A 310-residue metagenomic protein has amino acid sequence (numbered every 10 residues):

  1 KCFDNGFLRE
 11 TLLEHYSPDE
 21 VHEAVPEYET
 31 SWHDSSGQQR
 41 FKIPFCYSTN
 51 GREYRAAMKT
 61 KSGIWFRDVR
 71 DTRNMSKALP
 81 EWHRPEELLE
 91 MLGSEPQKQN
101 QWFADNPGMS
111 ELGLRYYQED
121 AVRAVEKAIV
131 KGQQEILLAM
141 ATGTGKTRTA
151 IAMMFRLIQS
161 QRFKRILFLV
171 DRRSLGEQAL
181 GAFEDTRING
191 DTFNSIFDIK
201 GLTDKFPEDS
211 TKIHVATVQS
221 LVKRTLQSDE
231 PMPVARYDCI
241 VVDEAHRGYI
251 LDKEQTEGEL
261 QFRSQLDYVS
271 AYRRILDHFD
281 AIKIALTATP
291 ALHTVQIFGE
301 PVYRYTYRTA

Functional and structural regions predicted by a protein language model:
K1-R165, S174-G190, D209-I213, Q219 (+2 more regions): ATP-dependent helicase/translocase motor core
E14, V222-D229, P233-A310: Signature of the SF2 helicase/ATPase Hel1-core->accessory helical subdomain module
C46-S48, L169, I284-A285: A structural signal for short, well-ordered beta-strand segments and their strand-loop junctions that often border
M153, A182, D198-L202, T225-D229 (+1 more regions): Short beta-alpha junctions and helix-cap segments that line functional grooves
Q159, R172, G181, D185-N189 (+4 more regions): Short, well-ordered loop/turn and helix-capping segments at boundaries between secondary-structure elements and domains
L169, V215-T217, V241: Structural motif
R173, S195-K205, V218-K223: Conserved helicase motor
F206-S210, H278: Extracellular/periplasmic catalytic domains that process cell-envelope and extracellular macromolecules
